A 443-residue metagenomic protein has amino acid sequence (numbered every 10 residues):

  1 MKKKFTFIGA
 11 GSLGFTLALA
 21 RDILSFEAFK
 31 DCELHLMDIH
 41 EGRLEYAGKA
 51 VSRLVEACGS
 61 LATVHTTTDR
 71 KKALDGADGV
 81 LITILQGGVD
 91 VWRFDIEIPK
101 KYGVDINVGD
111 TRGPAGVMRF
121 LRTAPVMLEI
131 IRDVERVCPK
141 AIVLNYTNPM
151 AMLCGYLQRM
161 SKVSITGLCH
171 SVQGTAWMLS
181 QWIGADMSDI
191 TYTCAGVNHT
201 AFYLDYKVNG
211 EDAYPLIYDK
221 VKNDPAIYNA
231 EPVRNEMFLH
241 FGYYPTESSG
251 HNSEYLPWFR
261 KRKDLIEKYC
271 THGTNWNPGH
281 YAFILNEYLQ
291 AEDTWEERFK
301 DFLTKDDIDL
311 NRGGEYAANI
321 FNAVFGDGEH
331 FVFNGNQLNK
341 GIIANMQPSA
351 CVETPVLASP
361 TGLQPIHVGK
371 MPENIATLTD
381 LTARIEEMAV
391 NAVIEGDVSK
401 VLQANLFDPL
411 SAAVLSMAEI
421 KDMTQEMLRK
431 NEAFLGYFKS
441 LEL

Functional and structural regions predicted by a protein language model:
K4-D31: N-terminal Rossmann-like dinucleotide-binding module
A28-S52: NAD(P)-binding Rossmann-fold cofactor-contacting core
C32, G88-V89: Short glycine-rich, flexible loops that bind phosphorylated cofactors or substrates
T63-G76: Short acidic low-complexity segments
D75, L81-I82, N145: Redox-cofactor binding/interface segments in oxidoreductases and associated redox assembly factors
D90-R159: Rossmann-fold NAD(P)-binding glycine/threonine-rich loop
E129-V208: Internal, well-ordered domain-core segments that constitute the primary functional module of diverse proteins
W182-L443: Long, compositionally biased stretches enriched for glycine and/or charged residues
